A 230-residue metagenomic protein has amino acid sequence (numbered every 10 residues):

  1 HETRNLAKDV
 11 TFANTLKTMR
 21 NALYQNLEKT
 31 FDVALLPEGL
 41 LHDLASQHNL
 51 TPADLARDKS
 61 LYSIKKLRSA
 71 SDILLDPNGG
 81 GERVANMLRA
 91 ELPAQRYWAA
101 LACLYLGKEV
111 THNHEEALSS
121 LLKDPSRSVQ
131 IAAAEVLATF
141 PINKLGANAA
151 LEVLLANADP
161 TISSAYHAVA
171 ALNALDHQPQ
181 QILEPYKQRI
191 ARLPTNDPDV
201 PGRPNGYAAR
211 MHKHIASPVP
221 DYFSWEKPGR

Functional and structural regions predicted by a protein language model:
H1-E2, F31: Generic structural motif recognizing short loop/turn segments at the entrances and edges of beta-strands
E2-K8: Short His/Asp/Glu-rich catalytic/ion-coordination signatures at enzyme active sites or charged loops
K8-R230: Long, internal low-complexity/basic segments
